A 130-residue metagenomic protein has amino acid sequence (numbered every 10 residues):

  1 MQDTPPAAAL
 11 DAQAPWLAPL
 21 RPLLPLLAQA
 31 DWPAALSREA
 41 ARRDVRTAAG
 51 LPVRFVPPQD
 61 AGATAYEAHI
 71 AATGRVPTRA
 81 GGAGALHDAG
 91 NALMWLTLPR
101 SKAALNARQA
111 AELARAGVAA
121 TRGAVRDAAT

Functional and structural regions predicted by a protein language model:
M1-R75: The feature captures two recurrent sequence modes
A65-T130: Aromatic- and glycine-enriched beta-alpha-beta binding-site module
